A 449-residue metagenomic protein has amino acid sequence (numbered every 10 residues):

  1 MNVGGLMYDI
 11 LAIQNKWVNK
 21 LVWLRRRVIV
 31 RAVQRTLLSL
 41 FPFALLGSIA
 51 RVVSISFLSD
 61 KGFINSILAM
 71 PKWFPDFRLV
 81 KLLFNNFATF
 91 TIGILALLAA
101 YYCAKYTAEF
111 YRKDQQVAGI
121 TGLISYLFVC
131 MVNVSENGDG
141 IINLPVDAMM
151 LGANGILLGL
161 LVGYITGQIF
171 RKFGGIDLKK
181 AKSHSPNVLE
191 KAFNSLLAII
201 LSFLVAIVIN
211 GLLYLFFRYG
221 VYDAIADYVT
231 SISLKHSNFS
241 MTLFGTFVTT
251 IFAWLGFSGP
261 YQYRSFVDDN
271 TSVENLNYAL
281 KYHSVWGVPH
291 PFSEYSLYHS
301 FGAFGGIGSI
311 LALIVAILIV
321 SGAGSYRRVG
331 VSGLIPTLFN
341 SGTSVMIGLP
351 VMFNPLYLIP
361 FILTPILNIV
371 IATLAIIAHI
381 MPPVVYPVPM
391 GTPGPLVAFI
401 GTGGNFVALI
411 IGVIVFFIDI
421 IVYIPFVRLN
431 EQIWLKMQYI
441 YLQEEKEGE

Functional and structural regions predicted by a protein language model:
V3-S59, P75-D76, V80-W254, A375 (+1 more regions): Signature of multi-pass transmembrane helix bundles
K61-S66, D269-A279, L367-P393: Juxtamembrane non-transmembrane "cap" segments at the membrane-aqueous interface of multi-pass membrane proteins
M70-L82, S284-F292: Juxtamembrane membrane-water interface segments that cap and precede transmembrane helices
I94-Y102, T242-F247, G306-L311, G330 (+2 more regions): Hydrophobic alpha-helical segments embedded in the membrane of multi-pass proteins
T107-Y111, Y295-S300, I314-V384, F399-L409: Hydrophobic alpha-helical bundle architecture
V117-Y126, G256, F266-D269, P360-N368 (+1 more regions): Central hydrophobic cores of alpha-helical transmembrane segments in multi-pass integral membrane proteins
L161-I176, L311-V315, S325-G333: Membrane-water interface of transmembrane alpha-helices
I200-V320: Generic multipass alpha-helical transmembrane bundles of integral membrane proteins
